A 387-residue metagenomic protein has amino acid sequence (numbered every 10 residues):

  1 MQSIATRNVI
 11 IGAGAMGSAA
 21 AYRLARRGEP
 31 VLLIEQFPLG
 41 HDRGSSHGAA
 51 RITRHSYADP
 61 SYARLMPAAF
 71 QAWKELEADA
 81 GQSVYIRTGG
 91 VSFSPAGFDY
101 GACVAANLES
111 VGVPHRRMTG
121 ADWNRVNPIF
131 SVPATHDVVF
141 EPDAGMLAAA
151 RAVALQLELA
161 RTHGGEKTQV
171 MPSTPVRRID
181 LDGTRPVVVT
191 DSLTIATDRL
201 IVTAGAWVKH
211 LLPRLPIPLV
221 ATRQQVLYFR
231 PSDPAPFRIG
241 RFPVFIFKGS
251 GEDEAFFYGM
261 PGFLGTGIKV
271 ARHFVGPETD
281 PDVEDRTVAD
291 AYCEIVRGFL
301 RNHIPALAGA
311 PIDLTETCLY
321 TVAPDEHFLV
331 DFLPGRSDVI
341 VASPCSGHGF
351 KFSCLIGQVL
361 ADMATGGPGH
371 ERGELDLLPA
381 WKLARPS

Functional and structural regions predicted by a protein language model:
Q2-M16, L32: Beta1/beta-strand and adjacent pyrophosphate-binding region of the FAD-binding site in flavoprotein oxidoreductases
Y22-R26, Q82-I86, T194, R199 (+1 more regions): Active-site substrate-recognition segment that forms the wall of the catalytic cavity or substrate channel
A25-S45: Glycine-rich FAD pyrophosphate-binding loop
A50-V126, T135-H136, F256-F257: Dinucleotide-binding Rossmann-like beta1-alpha1 core, especially the glycine-rich loop that anchors the ADP
R64-P67, S92-Y100, V139-E158, D285-Y292: Short beta-strand to alpha-helix junction loop
F140-D198: Helical element adjacent to the flavin cofactor pocket in flavoenzyme catalytic cores
G298-S387: C-terminal catalytic lobe of FAD-dependent flavoproteins
